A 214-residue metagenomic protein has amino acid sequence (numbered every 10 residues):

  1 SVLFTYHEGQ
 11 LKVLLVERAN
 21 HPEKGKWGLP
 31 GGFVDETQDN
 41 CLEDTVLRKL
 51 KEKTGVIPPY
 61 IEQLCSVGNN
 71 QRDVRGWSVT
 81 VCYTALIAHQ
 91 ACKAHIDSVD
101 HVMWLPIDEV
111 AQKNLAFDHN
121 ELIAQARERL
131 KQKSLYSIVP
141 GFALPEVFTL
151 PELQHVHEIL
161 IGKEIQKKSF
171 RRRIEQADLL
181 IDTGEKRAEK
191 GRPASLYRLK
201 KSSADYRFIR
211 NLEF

Functional and structural regions predicted by a protein language model:
S1-G28: N-terminal strand-loop-strand
L29-D39, F142-A143: Short histidine-centered catalytic/ligand-binding loop motif
L42-H95, I107, K131-P140, A177-I181: Active-site segment of metal-dependent pyrophosphate-handling enzymes, primarily the Nudix hydrolase catalytic core
T84, A94-L130, A143-P151, S169-D178 (+1 more regions): NUDIX/MutT-family hydrolases
Y136-V147, L160: Conserved helix-adjacent loop modules within structured domains
H155-E164: Short helix-coil junctions and helix-kink-helix linkers
I165-S195: RNA substrate-recognition surfaces in RNA-acting enzymes
G184-F214: Long, intrinsically disordered, low-complexity Ser/Thr/Pro-rich regulatory/activation regions of nuclear proteins
